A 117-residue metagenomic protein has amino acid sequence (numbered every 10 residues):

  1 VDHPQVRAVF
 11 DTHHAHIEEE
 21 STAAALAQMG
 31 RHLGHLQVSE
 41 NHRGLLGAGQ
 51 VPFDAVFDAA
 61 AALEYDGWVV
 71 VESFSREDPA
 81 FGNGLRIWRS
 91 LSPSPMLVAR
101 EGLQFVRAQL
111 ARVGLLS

Functional and structural regions predicted by a protein language model:
V1-S117: Histidine-acidic metal/acid-base catalytic patches
